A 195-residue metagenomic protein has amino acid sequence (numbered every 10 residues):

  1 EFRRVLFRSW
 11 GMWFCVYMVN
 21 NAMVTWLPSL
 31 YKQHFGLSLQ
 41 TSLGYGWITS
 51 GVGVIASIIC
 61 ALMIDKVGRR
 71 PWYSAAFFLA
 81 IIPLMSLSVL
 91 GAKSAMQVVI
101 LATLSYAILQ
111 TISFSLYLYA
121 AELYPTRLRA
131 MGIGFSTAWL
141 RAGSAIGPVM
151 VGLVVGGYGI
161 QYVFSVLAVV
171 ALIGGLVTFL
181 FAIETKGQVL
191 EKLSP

Functional and structural regions predicted by a protein language model:
R3-S57: Extracytoplasmic gate region of multi-pass secondary transporters
Y31-K32, M63-I64, V151-G159: Interfacial helix-cap and linker-helix signal at transmembrane-aqueous boundaries of multi-pass secondary transporters
L39-Q40, T126-S136: Loop-to-transmembrane helix entry/capping segments in MFS-fold secondary transporters and related SLC/MFSD carriers
K66-F77: Cytoplasmic membrane-interface "Motif A"-like loop-to-helix N-cap segments of 12-TM Major Facilitator Superfamily
L79-A92: C-terminal ends and interior cores of transmembrane alpha-helices in multi-pass membrane transporters/permeases
T111-Y124: Intracellular juxtamembrane helix-capping segments at the cytosolic ends of symmetry-related transmembrane helices
V155-V169: A membrane-interface helix-boundary motif in multi-pass transporters
V170-P195: Multi-pass alpha-helical transporter architecture, strongest for 12-TM Major Facilitator/SLC carriers used
